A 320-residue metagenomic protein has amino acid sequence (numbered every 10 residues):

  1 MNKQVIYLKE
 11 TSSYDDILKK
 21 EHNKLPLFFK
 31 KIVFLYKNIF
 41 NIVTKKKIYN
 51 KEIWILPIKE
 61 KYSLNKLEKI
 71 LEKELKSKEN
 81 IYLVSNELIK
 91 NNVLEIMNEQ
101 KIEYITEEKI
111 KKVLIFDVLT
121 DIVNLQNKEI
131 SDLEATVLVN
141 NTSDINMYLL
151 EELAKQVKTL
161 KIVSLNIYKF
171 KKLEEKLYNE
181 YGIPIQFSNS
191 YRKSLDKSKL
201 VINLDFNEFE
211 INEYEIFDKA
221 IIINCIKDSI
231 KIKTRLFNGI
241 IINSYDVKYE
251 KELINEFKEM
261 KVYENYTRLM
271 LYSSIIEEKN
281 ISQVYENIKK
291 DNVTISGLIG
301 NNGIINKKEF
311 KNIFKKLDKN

Functional and structural regions predicted by a protein language model:
N2, Y7-E21, K30-E95, T120 (+1 more regions): Metallocofactor- and cofactor-centric catalytic cores in central/energy metabolism, strongly enriched
L8-S12, I58-E60, S85-L88, L138-N141 (+3 more regions): Structural motif
I89-E95, N146, I167-E174, F209-I211 (+1 more regions): Short, charged/polar "capping" segments at the starts of alpha-helices and the immediately preceding loops
E103-D121: A glycine-rich, Thr/Ser-enriched phosphate-binding loop motif common to dinucleotide/cofactor-binding enzymes
L125-R192: Glycine-rich phosphate/diphosphate-binding loop of Rossmann-like nucleotide-binding domains
I183-L253: Rossmann-like adenosine-cofactor binding region
K227-N320: Adenosine-phosphate binding glycine-rich loop
